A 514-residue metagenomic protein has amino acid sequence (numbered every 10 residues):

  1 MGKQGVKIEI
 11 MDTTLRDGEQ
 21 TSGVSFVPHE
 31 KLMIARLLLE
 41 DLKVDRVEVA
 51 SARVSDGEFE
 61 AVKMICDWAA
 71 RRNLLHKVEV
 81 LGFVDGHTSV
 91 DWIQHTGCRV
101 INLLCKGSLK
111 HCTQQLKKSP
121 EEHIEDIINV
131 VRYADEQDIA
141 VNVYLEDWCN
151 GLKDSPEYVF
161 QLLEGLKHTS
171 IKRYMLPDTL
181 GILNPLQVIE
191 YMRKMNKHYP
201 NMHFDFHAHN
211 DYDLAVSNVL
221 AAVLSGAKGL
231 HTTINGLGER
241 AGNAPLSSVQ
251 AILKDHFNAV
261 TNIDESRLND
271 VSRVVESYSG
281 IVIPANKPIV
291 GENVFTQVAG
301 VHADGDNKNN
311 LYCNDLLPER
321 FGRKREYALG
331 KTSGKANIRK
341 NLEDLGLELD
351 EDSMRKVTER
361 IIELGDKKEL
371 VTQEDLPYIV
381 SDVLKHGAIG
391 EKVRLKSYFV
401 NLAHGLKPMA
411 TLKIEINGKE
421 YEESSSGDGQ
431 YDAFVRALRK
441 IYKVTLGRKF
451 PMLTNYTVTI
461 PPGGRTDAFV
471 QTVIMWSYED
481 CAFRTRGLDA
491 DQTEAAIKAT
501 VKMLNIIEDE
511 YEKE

Functional and structural regions predicted by a protein language model:
K7-T14, N258-S424, R465-Q471: A mid-to-C-terminal "edge-of-domain" accessory segment
I8-I10, R16-D17, T21-R46, W68 (+4 more regions): Alpha/beta enzyme core
L15, S51-A52, F83-D85, C105-S108 (+6 more regions): Short, ordered loop/turn segments at secondary-structure junctions
Q20-T21, S25, E30-I34, L39 (+2 more regions): Non-catalytic terminal/interface segments that mediate subunit docking, oligomerization, and allosteric communication
D41, W68-R72, L104, V130-Y133 (+13 more regions): Change "in soluble alpha/beta enzymes" to "in soluble alpha/beta proteins
R53-L81, D85-V90: N-terminal active-site wall of soluble small-molecule enzyme domains
C112, T232-E239, A251-I263, F321-Y327 (+2 more regions): Short beta-alpha connecting loops at secondary-structure transitions that line or flank enzyme active sites
L180-L183, E190-N307, Y312: Catalytic alpha/beta core domains of metabolic enzymes, predominantly
